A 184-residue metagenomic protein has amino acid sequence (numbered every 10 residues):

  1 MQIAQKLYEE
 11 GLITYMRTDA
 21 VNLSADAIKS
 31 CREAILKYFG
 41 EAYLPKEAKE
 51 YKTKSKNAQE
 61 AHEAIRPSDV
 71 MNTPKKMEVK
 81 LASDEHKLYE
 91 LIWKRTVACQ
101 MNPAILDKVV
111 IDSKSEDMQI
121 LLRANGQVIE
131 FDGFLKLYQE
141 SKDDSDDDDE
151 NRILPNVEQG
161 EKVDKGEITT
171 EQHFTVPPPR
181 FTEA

Functional and structural regions predicted by a protein language model:
M1, Q5, G40-E41, P74-A184: Long, highly charged, low-complexity internal segments
M1-E60, I65: Extended, well-ordered alpha-helical scaffold/bundle regions in very large, multi-domain proteins
E10, M16-T18, R66-S68, K114-E116 (+2 more regions): Generic beta-strand/beta-sheet core signal
L12, V70, W93-K94: Residue-level marker of positions within ordered structural domains that often coincide with functionally constrained
D19-L23, M71-N72, V128-I129: Conserved nucleotide-binding/hydrolysis micro-motifs of P-loop NTPases
K56-M71, E158-G166: Active-site-adjacent bridging/hinge elements
